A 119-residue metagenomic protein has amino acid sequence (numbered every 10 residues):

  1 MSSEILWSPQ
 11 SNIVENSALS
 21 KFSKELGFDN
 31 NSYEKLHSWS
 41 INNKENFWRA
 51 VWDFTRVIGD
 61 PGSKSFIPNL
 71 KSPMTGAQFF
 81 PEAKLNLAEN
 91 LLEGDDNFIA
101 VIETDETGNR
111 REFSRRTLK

Functional and structural regions predicted by a protein language model:
M1-A18, F22: Charged, compositionally biased N-terminal leader segments and the immediate start of the first structured element
I5, E15-N16, S38-V51: N-terminal basic, amphipathic alpha-helical segments
L19, S23-H37: N-terminal alpha-helical segment of soluble enzymes
E34-W39, V101-K119: Conserved AMP-binding/adenylate-forming core of the ANL superfamily
I41, R49-S63, P81-I102: A short N-terminal helical cap/helix-turn-helix that marks the beginning of AMP-binding/adenylate-forming
K44, K84, A88, S114 (+1 more regions): Hydrophobic (often cysteine-bearing) scaffold residues that line and stabilize catalytic clefts of nucleotide/cofactor
N69-L70, G94: Ligand-binding pocket scaffold of soluble enzyme catalytic domains
K71-T75: A short, small/polar-residue-rich loop/turn motif at beta-strand boundaries within alpha/beta enzyme cores
